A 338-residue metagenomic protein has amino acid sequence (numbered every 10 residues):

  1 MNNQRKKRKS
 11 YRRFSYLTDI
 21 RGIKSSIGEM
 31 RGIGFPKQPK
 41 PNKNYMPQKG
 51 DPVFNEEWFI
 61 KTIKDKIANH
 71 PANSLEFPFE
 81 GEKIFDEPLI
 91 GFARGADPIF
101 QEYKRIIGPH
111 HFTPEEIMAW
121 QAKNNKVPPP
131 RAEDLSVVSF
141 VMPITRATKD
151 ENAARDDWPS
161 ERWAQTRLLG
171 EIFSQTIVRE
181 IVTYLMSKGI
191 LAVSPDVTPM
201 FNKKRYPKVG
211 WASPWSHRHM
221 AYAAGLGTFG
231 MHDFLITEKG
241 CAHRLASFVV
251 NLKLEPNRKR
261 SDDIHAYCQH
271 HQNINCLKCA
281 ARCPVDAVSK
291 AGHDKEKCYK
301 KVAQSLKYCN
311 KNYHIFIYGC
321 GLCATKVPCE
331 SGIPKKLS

Functional and structural regions predicted by a protein language model:
N3-Y11, D19, E29, S216: Intrinsically disordered, low-complexity sequence elements enriched in Ser/Thr/Gly/Pro
R5-R8, F14-L17, G34-E161, Q165-T166: Non-catalytic, usually N-terminal nucleic-acid engagement modules in DNA/RNA processing proteins
T18-K24, G28-G34: Small-residue-biased low-complexity repeat regions
G22-K24, F100, A223: Amphipathic alpha-helical interaction segments
K24, R31, I63-L75, V302 (+2 more regions): Generic secondary-structure transition motif, activating predominantly at the C-termini of alpha-helices
R155-S338: Catalytic cores of enzyme domains
